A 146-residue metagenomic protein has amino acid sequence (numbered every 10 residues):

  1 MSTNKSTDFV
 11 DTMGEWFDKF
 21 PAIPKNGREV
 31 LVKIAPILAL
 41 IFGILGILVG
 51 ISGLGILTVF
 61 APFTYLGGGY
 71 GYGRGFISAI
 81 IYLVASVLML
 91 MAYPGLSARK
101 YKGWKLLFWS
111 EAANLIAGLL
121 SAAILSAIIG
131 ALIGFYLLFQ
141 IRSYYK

Functional and structural regions predicted by a protein language model:
S2-K146: Topology signature of small-to-medium multi-pass alpha-helical membrane proteins
